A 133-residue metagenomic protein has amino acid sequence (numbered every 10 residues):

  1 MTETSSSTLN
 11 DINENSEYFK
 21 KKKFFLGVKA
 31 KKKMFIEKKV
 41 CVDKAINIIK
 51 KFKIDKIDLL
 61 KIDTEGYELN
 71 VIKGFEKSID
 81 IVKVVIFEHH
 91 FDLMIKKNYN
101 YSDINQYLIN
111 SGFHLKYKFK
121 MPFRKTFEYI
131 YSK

Functional and structural regions predicted by a protein language model:
M1-Y18: Core alpha/beta nucleotide-donor-binding catalytic domains of modification enzymes
S5, I36, F127: Residues that flank catalytic or metal-binding motifs in active/ligand-binding sites
N13-D80, I95, Y99, D103 (+1 more regions): Short internal loop-to-helix segment that lines adenine-nucleotide cofactor pockets
I62-G66, H89, F119: A cross-domain feature marking catalytic cores of carbohydrate-active enzymes and several ubiquitous metabolic/repair
V82-H90: Conserved beta-strand signature within the Rossmann-like core of class I S-adenosyl-L-methionine
Y99-K133: Binuclear metal-ion centers of metallo-dependent hydrolases, dominated by the metallo-beta-lactamase
